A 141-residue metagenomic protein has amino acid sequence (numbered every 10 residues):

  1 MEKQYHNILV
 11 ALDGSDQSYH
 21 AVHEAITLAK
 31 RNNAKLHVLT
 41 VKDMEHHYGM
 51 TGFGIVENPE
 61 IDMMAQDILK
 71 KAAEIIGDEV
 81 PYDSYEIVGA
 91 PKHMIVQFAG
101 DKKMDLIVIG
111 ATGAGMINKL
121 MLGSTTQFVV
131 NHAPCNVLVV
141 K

Functional and structural regions predicted by a protein language model:
M1-K3, E74-I107: Structural beta-alpha unit
E2-G52: Small/aliphatic-rich secondary-structure junction motif
I26, K70, E74, Q127: Active-site phosphate/pyrophosphate- and oxyanion-stabilizing loops and adjacent acidic/basic residues in soluble
L39, D83-I87, L138: General small-molecule cofactor/ligand-binding pocket signal
E45-H46, M94, M116: Generic structural signal for helix capping and beta-alpha/helix-loop junctions
Y48-G52, A72-D78: Short, basic/glycine-rich phosphate-binding loops at helix/coil junctions that contact nucleotide phosphates
I55-D67: A short acidic, glycine-rich active-site loop that binds or catalyzes chemistry on phosphate/adenosine moieties
F98-K141: Gly/Ser-rich helix-loop-strand patches that form or flank binding pockets for ribonucleotide-derived cofactors
